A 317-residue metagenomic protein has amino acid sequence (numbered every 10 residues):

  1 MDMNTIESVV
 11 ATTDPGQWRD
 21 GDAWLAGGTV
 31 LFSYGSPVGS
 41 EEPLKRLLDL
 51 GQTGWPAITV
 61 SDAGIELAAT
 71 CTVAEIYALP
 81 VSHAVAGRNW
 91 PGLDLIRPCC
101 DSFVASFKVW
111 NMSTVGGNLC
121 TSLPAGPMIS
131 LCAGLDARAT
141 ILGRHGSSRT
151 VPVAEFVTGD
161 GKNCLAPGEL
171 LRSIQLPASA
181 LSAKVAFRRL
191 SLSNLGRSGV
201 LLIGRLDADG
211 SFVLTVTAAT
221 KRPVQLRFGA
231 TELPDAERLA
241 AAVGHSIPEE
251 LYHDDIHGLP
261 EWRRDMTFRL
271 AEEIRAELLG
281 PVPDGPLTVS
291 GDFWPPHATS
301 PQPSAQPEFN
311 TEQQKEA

Functional and structural regions predicted by a protein language model:
M1-A317: C-terminal structural segment of proteins
